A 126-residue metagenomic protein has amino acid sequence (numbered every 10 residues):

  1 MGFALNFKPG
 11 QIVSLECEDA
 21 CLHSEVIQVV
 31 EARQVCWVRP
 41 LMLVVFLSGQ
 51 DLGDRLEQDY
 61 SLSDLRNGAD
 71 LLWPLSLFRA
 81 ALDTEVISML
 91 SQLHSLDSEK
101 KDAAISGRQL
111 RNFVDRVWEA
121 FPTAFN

Functional and structural regions predicted by a protein language model:
G2-C17: Short coil-to-beta transition motif at edge beta-strands of beta-rich domains
C17, V30, M42: Residues that form ligand- and interface-recognition hot spots within folded domains
A20-E31: Short beta-strand-centered aromatic/proline hotspots
R33-L41: Short, solvent-exposed secondary-structure boundary/capping segments
L41-L43, D51-D54: Conserved RNA-binding domains used in RNP assembly and mRNA/RNA metabolism
E57-N126: Charge/polar-rich, low-complexity and marginally structured segments
